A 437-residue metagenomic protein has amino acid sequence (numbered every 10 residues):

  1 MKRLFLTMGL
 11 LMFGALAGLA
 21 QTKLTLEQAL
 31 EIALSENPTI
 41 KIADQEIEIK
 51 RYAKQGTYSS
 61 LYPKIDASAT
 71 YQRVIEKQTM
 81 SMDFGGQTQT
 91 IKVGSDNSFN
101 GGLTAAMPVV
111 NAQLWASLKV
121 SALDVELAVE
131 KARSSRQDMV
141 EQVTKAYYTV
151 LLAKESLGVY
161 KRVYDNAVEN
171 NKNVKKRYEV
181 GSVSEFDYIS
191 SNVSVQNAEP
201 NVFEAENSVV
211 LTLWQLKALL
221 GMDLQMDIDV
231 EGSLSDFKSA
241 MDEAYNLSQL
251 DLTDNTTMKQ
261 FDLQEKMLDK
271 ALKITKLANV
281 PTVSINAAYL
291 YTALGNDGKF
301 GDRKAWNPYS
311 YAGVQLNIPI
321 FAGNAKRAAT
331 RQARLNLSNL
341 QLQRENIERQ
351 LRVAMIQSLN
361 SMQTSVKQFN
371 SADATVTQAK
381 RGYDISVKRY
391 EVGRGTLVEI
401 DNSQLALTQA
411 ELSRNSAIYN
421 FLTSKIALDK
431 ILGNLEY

Functional and structural regions predicted by a protein language model:
M1-L30, L34, E436-Y437: Bacterial Sec-dependent N-terminal signal peptides
R3, D138-L252, S361, S365: Periplasmic alpha-helical coiled-coil/stalk elements that build and connect Gram-negative outer-membrane
L6, D66, L224, S413-Y437: Acidic, low-complexity, intrinsically disordered peripheral segments
L19-D66, T70, E76, L224 (+1 more regions): Bacterial Sec-pathway N-terminal export signals of envelope proteins
K41-Q45, Y58-S59, V109-R136, K161 (+5 more regions): Sec/SRP-type N-terminal targeting helices
Q55, T104, A271-I274, Q315-N317: Outer-membrane beta-barrel architecture
S68-T104, G232-M241, N286-I318: Small/polar, glycine/serine/threonine/aspartate-rich low-complexity segments that form flexible
Y178-S182, Y390-R394, I431: A short glycine-centered flexible hinge/capping loop motif at secondary-structure junctions
